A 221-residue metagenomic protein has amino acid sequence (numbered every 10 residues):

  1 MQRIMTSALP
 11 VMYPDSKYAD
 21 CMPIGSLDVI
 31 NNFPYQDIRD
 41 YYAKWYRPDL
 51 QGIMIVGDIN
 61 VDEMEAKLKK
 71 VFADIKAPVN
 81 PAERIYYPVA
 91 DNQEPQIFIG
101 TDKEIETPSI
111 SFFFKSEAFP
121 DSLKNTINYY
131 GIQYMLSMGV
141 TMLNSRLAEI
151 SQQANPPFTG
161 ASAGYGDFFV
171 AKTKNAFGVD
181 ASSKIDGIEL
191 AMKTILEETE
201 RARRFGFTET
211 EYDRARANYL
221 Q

Functional and structural regions predicted by a protein language model:
M1-D28, L50-V56, E106-I127, L147-Q221: M16 family metallopeptidases and their MPP-like homologs
I30-P34: Short, charged, amphipathic alpha-helices and their helix-cap/turn boundaries
Y42: Conserved, carboxylate-rich catalytic/transport cores that coordinate ions
G52-P108, A217, Q221: An aromatic/glycine/proline-enriched structural segment found at the starts of mature extracellular/organellar domains
I132, L136-V140: Long, His/Glu/Asp-enriched segments that create or flank divalent metal/ion-associated functional microenvironments
